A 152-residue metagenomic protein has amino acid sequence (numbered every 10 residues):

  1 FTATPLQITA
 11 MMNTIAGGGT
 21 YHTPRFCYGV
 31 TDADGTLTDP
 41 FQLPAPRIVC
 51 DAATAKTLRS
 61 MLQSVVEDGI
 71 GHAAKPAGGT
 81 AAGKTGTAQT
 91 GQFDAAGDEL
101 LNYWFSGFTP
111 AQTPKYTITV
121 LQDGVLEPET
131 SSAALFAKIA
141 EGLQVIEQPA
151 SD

Functional and structural regions predicted by a protein language model:
F1-A45, L62-P149: Active-site beta-strand/loop architecture of penicillin-binding DD-peptidases
A45-D51: Short surface loop/edge beta-strand patches of beta-sandwich-type extracellular domains that form ligand-contact sites
A53, P149-D152: Residue-level signal for protein termini and structural transition zones
